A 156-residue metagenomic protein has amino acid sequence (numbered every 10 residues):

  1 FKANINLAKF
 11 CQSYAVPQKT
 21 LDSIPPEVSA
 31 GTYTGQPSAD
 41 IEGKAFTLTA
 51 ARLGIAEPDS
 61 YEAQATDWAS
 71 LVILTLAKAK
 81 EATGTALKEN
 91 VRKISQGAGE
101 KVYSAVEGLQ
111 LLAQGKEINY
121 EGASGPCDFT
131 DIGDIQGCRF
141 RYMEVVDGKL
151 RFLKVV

Functional and structural regions predicted by a protein language model:
F1-V156: Extracytosolic ligand-binding ectodomains
